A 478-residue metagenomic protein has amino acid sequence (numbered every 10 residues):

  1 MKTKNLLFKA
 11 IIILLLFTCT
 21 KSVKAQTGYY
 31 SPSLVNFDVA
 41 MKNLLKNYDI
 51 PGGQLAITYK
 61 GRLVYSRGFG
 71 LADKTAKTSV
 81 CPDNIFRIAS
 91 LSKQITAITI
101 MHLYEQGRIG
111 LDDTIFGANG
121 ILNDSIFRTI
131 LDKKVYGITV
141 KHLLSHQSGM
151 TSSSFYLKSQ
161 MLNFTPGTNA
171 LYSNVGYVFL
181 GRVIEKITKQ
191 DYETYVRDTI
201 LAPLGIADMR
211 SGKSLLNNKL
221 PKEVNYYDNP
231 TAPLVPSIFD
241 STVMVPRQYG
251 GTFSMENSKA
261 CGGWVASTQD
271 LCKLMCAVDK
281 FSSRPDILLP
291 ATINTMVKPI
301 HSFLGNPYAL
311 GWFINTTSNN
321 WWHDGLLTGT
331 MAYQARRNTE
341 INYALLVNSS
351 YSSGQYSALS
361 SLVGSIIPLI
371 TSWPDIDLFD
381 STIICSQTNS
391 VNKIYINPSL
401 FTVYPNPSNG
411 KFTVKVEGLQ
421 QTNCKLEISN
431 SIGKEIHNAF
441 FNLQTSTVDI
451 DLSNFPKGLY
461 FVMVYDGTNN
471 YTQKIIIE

Functional and structural regions predicted by a protein language model:
M1-Y30, V391, P398, L459-F461 (+2 more regions): Bacterial Sec-dependent N-terminal signal peptides
K24, I394-E478: C-terminal outer-membrane/trafficking sorting elements
Q26-G68, R197, V245-S390: Catalytic loop of the DD-peptidase/beta-lactamase superfamily, centered on the K-T-G motif and neighboring
N47-Q54, R67, T75-I121, R128-H142 (+3 more regions): Short active-site loop at a secondary-structure junction that contains or immediately precedes the catalytic residue(s)
F69, D73, S125-L326: Short, surface-exposed loop or secondary-structure junction motifs that flank catalytic or metal-binding residues
G70-K74, M255, S350-Y351, F441-T445: A short acidic/small-residue loop/turn micro-motif
A72-C81, G354-L362, T447-D451: A short, polar/charged loop-to-alpha-helix boundary motif
K93, S267, N406: Short, conserved phosphate/pyrophosphate- and ester-handling motifs at nucleotide-, phospho-/glycolipid
